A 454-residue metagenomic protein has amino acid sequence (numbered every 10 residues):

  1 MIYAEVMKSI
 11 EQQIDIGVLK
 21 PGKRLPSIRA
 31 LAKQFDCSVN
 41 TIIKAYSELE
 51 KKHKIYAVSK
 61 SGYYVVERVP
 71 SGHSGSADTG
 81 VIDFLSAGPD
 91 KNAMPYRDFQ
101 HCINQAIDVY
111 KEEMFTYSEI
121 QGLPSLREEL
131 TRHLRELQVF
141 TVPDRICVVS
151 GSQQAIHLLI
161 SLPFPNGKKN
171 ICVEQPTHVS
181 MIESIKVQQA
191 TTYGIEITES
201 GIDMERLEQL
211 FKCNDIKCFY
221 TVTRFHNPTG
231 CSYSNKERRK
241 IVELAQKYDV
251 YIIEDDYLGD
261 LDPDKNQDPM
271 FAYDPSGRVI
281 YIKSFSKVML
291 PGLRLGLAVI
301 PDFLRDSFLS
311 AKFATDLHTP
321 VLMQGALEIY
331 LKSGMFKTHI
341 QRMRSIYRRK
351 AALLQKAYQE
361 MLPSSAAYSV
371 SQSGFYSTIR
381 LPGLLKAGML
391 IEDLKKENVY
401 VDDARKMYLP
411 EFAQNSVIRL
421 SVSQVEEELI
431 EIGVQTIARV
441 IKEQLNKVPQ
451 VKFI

Functional and structural regions predicted by a protein language model:
M1-A106, E112-F115, L126-E128, L304 (+9 more regions): N-terminal basic, amphipathic alpha-helical segments
S86, Y220-V222, I253-D256, K283 (+2 more regions): Short beta-strand segments
P89, T223-H226, K287: Short glycine-rich anion-binding loops that position phosphate/pyrophosphate groups of nucleotides and phosphorylated
N104-D108, T131-R135, Y220, E328 (+1 more regions): Amphipathic, well-packed alpha-helical segments that form the structural scaffold of globular domains
E113-Y248, I253, D260-Y273, Y347 (+2 more regions): Conserved core of the PLP fold type I
I146, V250, V279, A366 (+1 more regions): Short, conserved active-site loop motifs that form the nucleotide-linked donor/cofactor pocket
C147, Y193, I280, S369 (+1 more regions): General small-molecule cofactor/ligand-binding pocket signal
I280-E360, A367-S371: PLP-dependent aminotransferase class I/II
